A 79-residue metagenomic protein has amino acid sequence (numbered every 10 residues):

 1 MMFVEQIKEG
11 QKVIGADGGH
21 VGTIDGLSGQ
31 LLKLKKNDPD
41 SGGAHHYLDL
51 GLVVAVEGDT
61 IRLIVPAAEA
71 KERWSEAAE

Functional and structural regions predicted by a protein language model:
M1-E79: Peripheral interaction segments used for macromolecular assembly
